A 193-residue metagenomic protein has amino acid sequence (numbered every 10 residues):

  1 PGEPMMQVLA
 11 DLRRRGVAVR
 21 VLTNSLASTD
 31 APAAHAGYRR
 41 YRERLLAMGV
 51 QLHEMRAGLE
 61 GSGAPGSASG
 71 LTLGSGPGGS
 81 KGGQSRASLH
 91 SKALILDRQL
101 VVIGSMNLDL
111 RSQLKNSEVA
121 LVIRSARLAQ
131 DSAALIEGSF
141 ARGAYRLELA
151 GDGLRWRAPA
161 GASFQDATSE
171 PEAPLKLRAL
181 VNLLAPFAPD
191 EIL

Functional and structural regions predicted by a protein language model:
G2-L193: PLD/PLD-like phosphodiesterase catalytic module centered on the HKD motif
